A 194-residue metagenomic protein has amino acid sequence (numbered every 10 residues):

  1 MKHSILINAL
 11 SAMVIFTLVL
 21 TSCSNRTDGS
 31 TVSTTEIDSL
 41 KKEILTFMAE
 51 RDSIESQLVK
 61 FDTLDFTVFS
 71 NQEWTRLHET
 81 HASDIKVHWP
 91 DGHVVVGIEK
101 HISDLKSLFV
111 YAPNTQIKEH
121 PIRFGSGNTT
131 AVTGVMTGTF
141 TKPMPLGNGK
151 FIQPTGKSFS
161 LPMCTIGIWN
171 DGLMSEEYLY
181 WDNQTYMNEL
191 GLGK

Functional and structural regions predicted by a protein language model:
M1-L10: Bacterial N-terminal signal peptides that target proteins for export
L18-S22: C-terminal motif of bacterial Sec signal peptides marking the signal peptidase cleavage site
S24-E79, S83: Short, low-complexity N-terminal intrinsically disordered segments enriched in polar/charged residues
S30-E43, L161, S175-K194: Low-complexity, intrinsically disordered terminal/linker segments enriched in charged and Gly/Pro repeats
W74-G134, T139-K142: A solvent-exposed, acidic/Ser-Thr-rich amphipathic alpha-helical stretch
H93, K157, L173-S175: Residue-level signal for well-ordered, solvent-exposed loop/turn and beta-edge residues enriched in charged/polar side
M136-D171: Exposed beta-sheet edge and beta->alpha loop/turn motif
